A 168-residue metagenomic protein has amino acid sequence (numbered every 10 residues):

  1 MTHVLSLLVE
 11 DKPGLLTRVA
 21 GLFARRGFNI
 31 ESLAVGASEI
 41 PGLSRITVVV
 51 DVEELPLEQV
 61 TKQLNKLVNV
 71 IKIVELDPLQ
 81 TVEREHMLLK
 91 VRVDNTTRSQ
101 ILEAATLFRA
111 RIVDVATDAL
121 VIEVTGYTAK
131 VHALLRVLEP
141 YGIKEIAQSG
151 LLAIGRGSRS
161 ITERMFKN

Functional and structural regions predicted by a protein language model:
M1-R45, V49-N168: Long, contiguous binding/interaction regions
